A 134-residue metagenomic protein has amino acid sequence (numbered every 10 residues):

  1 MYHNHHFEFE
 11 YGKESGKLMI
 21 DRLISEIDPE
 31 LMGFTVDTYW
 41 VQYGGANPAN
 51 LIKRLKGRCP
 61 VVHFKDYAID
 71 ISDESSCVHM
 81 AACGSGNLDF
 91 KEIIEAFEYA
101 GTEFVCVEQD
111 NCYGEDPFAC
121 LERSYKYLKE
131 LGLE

Functional and structural regions predicted by a protein language model:
M1-E10, M19-I20: Conserved anion-binding
E10-Y11, E115: Short secondary-structure boundary/hinge segments and terminal tails
E14: Positively charged, amphipathic and often flexible ligand-engagement surfaces
K17-V36, W40-E134: Histidine-acidic metal/acid-base catalytic patches
